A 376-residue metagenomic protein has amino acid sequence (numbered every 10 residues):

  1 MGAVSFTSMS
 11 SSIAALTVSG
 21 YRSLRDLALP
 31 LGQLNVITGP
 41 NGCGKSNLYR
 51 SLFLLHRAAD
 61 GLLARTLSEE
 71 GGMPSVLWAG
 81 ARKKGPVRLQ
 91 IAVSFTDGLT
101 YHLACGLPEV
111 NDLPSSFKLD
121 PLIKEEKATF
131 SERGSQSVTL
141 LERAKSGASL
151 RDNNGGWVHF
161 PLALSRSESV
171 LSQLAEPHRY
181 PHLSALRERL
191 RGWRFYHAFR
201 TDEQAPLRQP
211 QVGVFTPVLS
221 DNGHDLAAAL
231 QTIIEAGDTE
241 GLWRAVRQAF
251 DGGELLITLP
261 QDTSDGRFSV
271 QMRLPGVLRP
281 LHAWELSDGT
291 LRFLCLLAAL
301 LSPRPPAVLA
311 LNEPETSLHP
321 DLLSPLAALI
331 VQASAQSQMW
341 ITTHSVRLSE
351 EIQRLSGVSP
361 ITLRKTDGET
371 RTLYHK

Functional and structural regions predicted by a protein language model:
G2-M9, S324-K376: C-terminal lobe/lid and adjacent interdomain/linker elements of RecA-like ASCE P-loop ATPase modules
V4-R25: N-terminal pre-Walker A segment at the start of P-loop NTPase domains
D26-G32, L301-R304: Phosphate-binding P-loop
Q33-E70, N222, F293-L294, R347-E350: Phosphate-binding glycine-rich loops of NTP-binding sites
Y49-S115: Conserved P-loop NTP-binding catalytic core
A81-K84, A299-R304, V331-A335, Q353-L355: Conserved catalytic network of the ASCE P-loop NTPase/AAA+ motor domain
D97-R244: Electropositive, glycine-dotted interaction segments that contact anionic polymers or phosphate-rich ligands
D225, Q231, E240, R247-D251 (+2 more regions): Conserved ABC ATPase signature
